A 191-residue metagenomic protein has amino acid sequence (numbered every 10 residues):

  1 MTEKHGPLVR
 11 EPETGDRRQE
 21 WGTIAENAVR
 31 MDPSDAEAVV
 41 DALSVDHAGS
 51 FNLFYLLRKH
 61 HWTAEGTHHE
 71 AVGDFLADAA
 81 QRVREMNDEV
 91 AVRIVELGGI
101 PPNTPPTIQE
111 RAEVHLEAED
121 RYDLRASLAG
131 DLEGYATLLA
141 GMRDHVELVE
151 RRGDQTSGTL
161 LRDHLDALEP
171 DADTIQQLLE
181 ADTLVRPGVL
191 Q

Functional and structural regions predicted by a protein language model:
M1-Q191: Iron-associated oxidoreductase/ferritin-like identity signal
